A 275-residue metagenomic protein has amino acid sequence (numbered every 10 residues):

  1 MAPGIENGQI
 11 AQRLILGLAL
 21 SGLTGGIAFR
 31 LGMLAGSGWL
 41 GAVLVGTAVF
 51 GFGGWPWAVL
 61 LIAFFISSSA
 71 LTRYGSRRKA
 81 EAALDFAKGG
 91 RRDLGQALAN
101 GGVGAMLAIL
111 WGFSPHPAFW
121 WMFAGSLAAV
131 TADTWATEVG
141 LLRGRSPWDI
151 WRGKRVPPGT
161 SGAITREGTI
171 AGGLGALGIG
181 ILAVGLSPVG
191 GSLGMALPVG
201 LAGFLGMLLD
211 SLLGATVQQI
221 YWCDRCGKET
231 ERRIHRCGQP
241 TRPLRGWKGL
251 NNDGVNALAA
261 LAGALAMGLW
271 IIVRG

Functional and structural regions predicted by a protein language model:
M1-G275: Hydrophobic alpha-helical transmembrane segments
